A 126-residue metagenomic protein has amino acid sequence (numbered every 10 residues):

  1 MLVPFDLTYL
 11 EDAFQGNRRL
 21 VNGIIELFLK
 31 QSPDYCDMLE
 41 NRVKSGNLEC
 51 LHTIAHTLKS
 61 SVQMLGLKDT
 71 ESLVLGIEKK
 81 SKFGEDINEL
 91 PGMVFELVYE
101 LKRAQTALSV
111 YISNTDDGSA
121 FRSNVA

Functional and structural regions predicted by a protein language model:
M1-F5, Y9-A13: Extended low-complexity intrinsically disordered regions
L2-F5, V21-I24, F28-K30, Y35 (+2 more regions): Amphipathic, coiled-coil-like alpha-helical segments
L10-G23, T53: Short, charged, low-complexity loops and linkers
G16, L39, V43-C50, L65 (+1 more regions): Short helix-adjacent coil turns
L58: An anion-binding catalytic pocket shared by soluble metabolic enzymes
